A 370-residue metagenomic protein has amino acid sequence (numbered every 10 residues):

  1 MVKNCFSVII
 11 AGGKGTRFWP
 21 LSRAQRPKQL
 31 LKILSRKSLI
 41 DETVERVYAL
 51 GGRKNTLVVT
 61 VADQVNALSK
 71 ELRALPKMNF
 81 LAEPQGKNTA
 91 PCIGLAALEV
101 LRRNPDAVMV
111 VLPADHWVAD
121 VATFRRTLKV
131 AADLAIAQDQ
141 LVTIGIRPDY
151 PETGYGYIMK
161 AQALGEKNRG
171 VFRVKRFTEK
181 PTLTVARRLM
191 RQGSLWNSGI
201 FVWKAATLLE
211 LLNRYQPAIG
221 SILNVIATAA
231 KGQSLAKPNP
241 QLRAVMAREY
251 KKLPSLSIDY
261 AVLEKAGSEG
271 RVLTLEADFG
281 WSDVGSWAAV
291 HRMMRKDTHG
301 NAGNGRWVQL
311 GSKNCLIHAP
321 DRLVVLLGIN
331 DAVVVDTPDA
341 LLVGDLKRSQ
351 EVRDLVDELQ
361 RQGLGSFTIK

Functional and structural regions predicted by a protein language model:
M1-I9, T16-P27, K32-P113, W117-K129 (+3 more regions): Conserved N-terminal catalytic core of the sugar/cofactor nucleotidyltransferase
V2-C5, R53-K54, P76-K77, N104-A107 (+8 more regions): Short coil/turn connectors at secondary-structure junctions
V2-N4, T207-K370: Left-handed beta-helix
S35, E45, A49-G52, R73 (+12 more regions): Generic secondary-structure signature for well-ordered alpha-helical cores
I40, A96, D115, I158 (+3 more regions): Residue-level signal for inorganic ion chemistry
T60, L112, P181, W203 (+3 more regions): A conserved hydrophobic position in a structured secondary element of the catalytic/binding core that shapes
V121-A247, K252, G270-R271: Conserved core of the sugar-phosphate nucleotidyltransferase
